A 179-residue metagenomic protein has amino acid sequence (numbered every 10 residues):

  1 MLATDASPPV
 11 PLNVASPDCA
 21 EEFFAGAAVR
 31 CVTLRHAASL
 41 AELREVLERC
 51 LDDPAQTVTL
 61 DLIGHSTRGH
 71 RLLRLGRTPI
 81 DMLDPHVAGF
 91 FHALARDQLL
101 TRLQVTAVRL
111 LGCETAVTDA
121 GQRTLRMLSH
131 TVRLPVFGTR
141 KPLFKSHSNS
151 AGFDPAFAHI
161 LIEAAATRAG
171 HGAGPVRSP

Functional and structural regions predicted by a protein language model:
M1-D52: A domain-level signal for caspase-like cysteine endopeptidase catalytic cores and their zymogen-processing architecture
M1-N13, C31, Q56-L60, R102-C113 (+1 more regions): Hydrophobic beta-strand segments of well-ordered beta-sheets in folded domains
G26, V46-E48, R123, N149-G152: Surface-exposed beta-strand edges and their flanking turn/coil or helix-capping segments
C31-S39, R77, D81-G89, A156-I160 (+1 more regions): A signal for specific C-terminal beta-sheet/loop modules enriched in small/flexible residues with GP/PG/PP motifs
R44-R71: Short, well-structured hydrophobic secondary-structure segments
L62-I63, H70-H147: Catalytic cores of nucleophile-dependent amide-cleaving enzymes
G138-P179: Caspase-like cysteine protease fold
